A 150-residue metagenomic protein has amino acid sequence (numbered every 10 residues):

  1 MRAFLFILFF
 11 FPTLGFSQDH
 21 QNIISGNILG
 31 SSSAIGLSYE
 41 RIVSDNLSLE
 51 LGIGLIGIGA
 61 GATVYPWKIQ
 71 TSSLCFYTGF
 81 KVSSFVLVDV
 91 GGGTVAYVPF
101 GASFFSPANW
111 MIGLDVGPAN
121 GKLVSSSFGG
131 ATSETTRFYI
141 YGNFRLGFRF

Functional and structural regions predicted by a protein language model:
A3-L14: Sec-dependent N-terminal signal peptides
D19-Q21, L47, S84-G92, N120-F138 (+1 more regions): Flexible, solvent-exposed loop segments that connect beta-strands
H20-I56, S73-V86, I112-A119: Transmembrane beta-strand segments that form the barrel wall of outer-membrane beta-barrel proteins
G36, G59-G61, Y97-P99, N143-R145: Membrane-embedded beta-strand positions in outer-membrane beta-barrel channels/transporters
R41, I53, V64-P66, A102-F104 (+1 more regions): Residue-level signature of outer-membrane beta-barrel architecture
S44-N46, W67-T71, F105-N109: Outer-membrane beta-barrel channels and translocator barrels
A60-A96: Mid-chain, structured segments of secreted extracytoplasmic proteins
A62, T136-F150: Outer-membrane beta-barrel "beta-signal"
